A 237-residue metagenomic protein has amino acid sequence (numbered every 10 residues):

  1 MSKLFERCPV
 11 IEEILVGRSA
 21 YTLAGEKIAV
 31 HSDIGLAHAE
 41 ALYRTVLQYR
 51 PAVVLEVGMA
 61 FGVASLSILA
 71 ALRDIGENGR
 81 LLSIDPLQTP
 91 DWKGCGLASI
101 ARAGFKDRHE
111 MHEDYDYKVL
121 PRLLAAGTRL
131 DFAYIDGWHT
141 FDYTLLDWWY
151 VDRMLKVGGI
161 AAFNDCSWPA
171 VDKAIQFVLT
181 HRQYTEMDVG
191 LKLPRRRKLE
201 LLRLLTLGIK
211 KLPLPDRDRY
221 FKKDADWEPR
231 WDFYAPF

Functional and structural regions predicted by a protein language model:
M1-I34: Rossmann-like AdoMet
I28-F237: S-adenosylmethionine/decaboxylated-SAM
